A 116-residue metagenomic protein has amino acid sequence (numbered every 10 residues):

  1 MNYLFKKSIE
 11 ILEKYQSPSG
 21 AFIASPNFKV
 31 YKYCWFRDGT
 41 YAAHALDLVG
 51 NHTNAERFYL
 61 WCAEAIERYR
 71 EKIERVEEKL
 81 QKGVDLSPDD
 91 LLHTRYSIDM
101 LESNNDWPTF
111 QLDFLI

Functional and structural regions predicted by a protein language model:
M1-I116: Acidic, mature catalytic/reactive cores of soluble proteins
